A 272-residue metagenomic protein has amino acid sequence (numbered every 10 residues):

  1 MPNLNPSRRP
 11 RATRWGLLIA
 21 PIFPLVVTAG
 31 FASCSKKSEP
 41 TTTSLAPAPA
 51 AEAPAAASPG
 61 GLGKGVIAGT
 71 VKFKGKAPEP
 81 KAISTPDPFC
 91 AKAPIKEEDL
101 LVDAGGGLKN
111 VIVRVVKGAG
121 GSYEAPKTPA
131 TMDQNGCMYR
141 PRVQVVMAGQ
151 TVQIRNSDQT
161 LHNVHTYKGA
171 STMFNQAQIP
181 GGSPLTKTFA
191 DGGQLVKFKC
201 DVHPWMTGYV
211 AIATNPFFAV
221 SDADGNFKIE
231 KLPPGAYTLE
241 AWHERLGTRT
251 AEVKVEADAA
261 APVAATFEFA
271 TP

Functional and structural regions predicted by a protein language model:
P2-A32: Sec-dependent bacterial lipoprotein signal peptides
C34-P272: Extracytoplasmic copper-binding redox domains, predominantly the cupredoxin/blue-copper superfamily
